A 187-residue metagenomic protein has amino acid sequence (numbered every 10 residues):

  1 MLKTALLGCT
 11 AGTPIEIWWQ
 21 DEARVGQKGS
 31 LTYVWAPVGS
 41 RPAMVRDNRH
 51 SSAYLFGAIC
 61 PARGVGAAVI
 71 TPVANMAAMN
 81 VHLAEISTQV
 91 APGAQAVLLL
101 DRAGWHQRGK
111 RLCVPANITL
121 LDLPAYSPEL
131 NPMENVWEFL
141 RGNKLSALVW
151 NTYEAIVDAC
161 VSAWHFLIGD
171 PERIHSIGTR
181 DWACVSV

Functional and structural regions predicted by a protein language model:
M1-A84, T179-D181, V185-V187: Extended, low-complexity cationic-aromatic segments
T13-I17, M133-V187: C-terminal anion-handling pockets and recognition modules
P14, N117-L120: A generic structural signal for alpha->beta connector loops
I15-I17, A94-L100: Generic beta-sheet signal
G26, V73-N75, L98-G109, A125-L130: Acidic, metal-coordinating catalytic cores used for nucleic-acid/nucleotide bond scission and strand-transfer chemistry
S52, L100-R102, L121-L145, I156: RNase H-like two-metal-ion nuclease catalytic core shared by retroviral integrases and related mobile-element nucleases
A78-V97: Short, basic/hydrophobic alpha-helical segments
R108-N117: Short, aromatic/basic amphipathic alpha-helical patches
